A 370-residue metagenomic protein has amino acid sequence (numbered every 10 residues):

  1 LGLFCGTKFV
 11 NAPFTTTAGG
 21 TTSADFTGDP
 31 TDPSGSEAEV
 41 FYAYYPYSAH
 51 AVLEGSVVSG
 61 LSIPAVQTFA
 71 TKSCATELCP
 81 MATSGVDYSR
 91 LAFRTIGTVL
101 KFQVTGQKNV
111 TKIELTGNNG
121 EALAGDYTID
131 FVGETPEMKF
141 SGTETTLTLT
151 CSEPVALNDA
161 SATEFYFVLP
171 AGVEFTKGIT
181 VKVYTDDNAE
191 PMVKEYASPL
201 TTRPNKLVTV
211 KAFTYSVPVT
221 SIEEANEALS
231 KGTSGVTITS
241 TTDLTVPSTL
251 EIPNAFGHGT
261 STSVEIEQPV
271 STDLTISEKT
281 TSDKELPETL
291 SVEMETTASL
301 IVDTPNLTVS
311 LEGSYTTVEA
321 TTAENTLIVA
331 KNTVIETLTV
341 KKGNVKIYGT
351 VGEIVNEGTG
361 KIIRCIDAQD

Functional and structural regions predicted by a protein language model:
L1, K108-I113, K177-I179, S248 (+1 more regions): Short beta-strand/loop motifs in extracellular/secreted proteins, especially within beta-sandwich accessory domains
G2-N109, E114, N158-F165, T185-D187 (+2 more regions): Short, low-hydrophobicity acidic/polar segments
F9, A49-T68, E121-T146, G259-S261 (+1 more regions): Acidic Ser/Thr/Pro-rich low-complexity disordered segments that often serve as glycosylated linkers/stalks around
A38, T176-G178, R203-N205, G235 (+1 more regions): Glycine-centered loop/turn motifs
Q103-D159: Short helix-loop boundary/capping segments
V104-G106, G117-N119, A171-V173, T185 (+1 more regions): Non-cytosolic beta-sheet module surface loops
A162-F175: Low-complexity, intrinsically disordered segments enriched in Ser/Thr together with acidic residues
V219-D370: Extended beta-solenoid/beta-helix repeat architectures
